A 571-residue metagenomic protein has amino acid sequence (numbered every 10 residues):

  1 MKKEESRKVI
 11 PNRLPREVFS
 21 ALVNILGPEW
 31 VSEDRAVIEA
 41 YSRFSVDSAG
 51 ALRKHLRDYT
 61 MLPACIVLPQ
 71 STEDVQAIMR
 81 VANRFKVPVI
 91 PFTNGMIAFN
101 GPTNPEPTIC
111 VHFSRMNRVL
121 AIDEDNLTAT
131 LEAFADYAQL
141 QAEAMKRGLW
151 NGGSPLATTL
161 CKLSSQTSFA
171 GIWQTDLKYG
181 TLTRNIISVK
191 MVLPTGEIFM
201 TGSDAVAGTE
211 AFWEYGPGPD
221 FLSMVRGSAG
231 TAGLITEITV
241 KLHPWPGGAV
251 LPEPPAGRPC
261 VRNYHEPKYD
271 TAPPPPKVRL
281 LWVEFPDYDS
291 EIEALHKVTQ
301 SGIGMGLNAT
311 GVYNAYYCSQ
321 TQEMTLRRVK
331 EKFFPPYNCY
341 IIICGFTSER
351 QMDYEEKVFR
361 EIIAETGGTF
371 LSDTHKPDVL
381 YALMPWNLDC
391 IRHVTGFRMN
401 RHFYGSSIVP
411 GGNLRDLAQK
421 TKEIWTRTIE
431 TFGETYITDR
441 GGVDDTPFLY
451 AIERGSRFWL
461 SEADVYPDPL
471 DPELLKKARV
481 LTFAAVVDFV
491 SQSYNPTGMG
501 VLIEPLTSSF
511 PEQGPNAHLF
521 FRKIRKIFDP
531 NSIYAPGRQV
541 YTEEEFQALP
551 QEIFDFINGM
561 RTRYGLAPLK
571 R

Functional and structural regions predicted by a protein language model:
K2-R13, S20, L56-D58, L62-A64 (+7 more regions): Conserved glycine-rich FAD pyrophosphate-binding loop
I25-R53: Conserved oxyanion/phosphate-binding beta-strand-loop segments in alpha/beta enzyme cores
W30-R35, L68-P69, V89-T93, V111-F113 (+9 more regions): General beta-strand structural signal in soluble alpha/beta enzymes
V46-W150, S165-Q174: Long, structured ligand/cofactor-binding scaffold of large enzymes
Q70, L281-D289, I341-E349, S407-R415 (+1 more regions): Short beta-strand-to-loop capping motifs
V119-I122, T130-P286: FAD-binding subdomain of flavoenzyme oxidoreductases
Y215, L222-S223, T239, V250-Y269 (+1 more regions): C-terminal cap/substrate-recognition region of VAO/PCMH-type FAD-linked oxidoreductases
